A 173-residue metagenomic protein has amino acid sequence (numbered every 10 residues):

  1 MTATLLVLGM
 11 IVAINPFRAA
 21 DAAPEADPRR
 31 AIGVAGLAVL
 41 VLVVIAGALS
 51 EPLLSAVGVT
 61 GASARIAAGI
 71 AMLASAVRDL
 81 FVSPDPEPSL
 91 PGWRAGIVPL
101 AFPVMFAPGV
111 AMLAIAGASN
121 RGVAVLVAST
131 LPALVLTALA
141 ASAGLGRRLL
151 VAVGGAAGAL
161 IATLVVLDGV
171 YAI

Functional and structural regions predicted by a protein language model:
M1-R29, L90-A140: Structural signal for alpha-helical transmembrane segments and their flanking helix-loop junctions in multi-pass
M10-R18, V43-E51, A74-P84, P108 (+3 more regions): Transmembrane alpha-helical segments of multi-pass membrane transport proteins and ion-pumping complexes
A26-G33, P52-G61, S83-W93, A118-R121 (+2 more regions): Interfacial helix-loop-helix linkers and transmembrane-helix boundary segments in multi-pass membrane proteins
I32-F81: Membrane helix-loop-helix hairpins that form the core translocation module of multi-pass transporters
A35-V41, A95-F106, G154-G158: Select subsegments of transmembrane alpha-helices in polytopic membrane proteins, especially boundary-proximal
S63-A71, S75-F106: Alpha-helical multi-pass membrane helix bundles of inner-membrane/thylakoid proteins, especially permease cores
A141-A159: Interfacial loop-to-transmembrane junctions
T163-I173: Juxtamembrane boundary at the C-terminal end of a transmembrane helix
